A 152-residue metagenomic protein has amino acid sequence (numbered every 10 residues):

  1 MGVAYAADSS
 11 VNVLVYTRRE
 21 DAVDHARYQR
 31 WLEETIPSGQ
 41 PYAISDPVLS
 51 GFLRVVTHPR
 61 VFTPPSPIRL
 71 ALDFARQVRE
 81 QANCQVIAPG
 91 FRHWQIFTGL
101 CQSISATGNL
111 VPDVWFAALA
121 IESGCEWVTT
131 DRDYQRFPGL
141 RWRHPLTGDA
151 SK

Functional and structural regions predicted by a protein language model:
M1-I44, P59-D73, S151: Short, well-structured N-terminal submotif of metal-dependent ribonuclease cores
G2, A117-K152: Acidic, PIN/NYN-like endoribonuclease modules and their adjacent C-terminal/linker elements
G2, P65, N83-V128: Active-site neighborhoods of divalent-metal-dependent phosphate/nucleic-acid chemistry enzymes
A7-D8, S45, N109-L110, D131 (+1 more regions): Histidine- and aromatic-rich ligand-binding microenvironments
N12, L49-F52, Y134-Q135: A generic structural signal for short hydrophobic patches within well-formed alpha-helices
L14, L53-R54, R76: Generic alpha-helical structural context detector
A43-D46, I87, T129-T130: Short beta-strand segments at enzyme active-site cores
